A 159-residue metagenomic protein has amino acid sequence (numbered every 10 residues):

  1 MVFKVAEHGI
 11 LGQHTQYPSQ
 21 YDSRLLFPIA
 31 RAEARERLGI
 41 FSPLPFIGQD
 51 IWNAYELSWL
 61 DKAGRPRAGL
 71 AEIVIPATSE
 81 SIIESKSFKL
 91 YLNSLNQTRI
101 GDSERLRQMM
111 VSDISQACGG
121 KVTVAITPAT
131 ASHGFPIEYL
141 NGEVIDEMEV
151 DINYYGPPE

Functional and structural regions predicted by a protein language model:
M1-E159: N-terminal intrinsically disordered, cationic/polar leader segments that include organellar targeting peptides
